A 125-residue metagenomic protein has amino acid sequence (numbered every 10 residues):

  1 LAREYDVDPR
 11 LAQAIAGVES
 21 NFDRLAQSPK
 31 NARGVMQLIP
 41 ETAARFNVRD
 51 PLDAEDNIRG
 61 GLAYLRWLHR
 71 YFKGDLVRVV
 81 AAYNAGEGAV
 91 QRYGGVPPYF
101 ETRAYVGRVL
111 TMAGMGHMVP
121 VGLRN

Functional and structural regions predicted by a protein language model:
L1-N125: Catalytic glycan-binding domains that act on GlcNAc-containing polysaccharides
